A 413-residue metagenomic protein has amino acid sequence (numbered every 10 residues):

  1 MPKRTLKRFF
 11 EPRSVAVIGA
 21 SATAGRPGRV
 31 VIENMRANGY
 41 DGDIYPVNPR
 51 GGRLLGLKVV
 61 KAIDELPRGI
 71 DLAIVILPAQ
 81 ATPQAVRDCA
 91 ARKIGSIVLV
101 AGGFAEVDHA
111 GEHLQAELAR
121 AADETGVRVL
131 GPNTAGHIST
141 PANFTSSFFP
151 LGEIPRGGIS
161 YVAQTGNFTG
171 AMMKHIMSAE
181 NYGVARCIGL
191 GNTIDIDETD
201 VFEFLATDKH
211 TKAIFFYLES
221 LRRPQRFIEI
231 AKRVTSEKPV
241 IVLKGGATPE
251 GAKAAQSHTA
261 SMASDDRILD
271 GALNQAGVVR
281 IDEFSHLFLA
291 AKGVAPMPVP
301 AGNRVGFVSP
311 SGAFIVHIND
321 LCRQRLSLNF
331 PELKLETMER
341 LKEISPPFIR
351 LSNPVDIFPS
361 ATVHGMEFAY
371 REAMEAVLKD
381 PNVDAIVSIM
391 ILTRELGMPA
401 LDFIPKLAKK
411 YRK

Functional and structural regions predicted by a protein language model:
M1-K413: Catalytic-core regions of core metabolic enzymes, especially those transforming organic acids/acyl-group intermediates
